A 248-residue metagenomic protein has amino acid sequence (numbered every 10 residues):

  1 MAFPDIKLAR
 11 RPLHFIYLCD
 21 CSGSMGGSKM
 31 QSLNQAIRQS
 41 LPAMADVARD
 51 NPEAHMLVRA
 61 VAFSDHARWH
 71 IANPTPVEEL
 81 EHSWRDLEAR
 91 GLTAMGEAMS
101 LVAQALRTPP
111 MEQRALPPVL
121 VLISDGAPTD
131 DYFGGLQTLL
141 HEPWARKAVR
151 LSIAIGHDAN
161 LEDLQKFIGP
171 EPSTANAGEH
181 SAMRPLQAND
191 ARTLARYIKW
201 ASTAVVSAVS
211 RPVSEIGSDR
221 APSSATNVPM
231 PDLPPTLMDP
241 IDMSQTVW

Functional and structural regions predicted by a protein language model:
M1-I16, C21-Q31, T108-R114: Acidic, polar low-complexity linker/tail segments
L13, G23-H55: …and closely analogous acidic/polar surface helices at protein-protein or active-site interfaces in A-domain-like
L18-S22, L33, A60, V102 (+1 more regions): DG-centered beta-turn motif at the end of beta-strands
R49, L140-A148, P172-A177: Arginine/glycine-rich "motif VI" loop of SF2 helicases in the C-terminal RecA-like domain
E53-R85, E162-P170: Short beta-strand-loop
R68-H70, H82-P117, T129-D131, L151-D163 (+1 more regions): Von Willebrand factor
G156, A191, V209-W248: Extended acidic, low-complexity intrinsically disordered regions
H157-A221: Von Willebrand factor A/integrin I-like adhesion domains
